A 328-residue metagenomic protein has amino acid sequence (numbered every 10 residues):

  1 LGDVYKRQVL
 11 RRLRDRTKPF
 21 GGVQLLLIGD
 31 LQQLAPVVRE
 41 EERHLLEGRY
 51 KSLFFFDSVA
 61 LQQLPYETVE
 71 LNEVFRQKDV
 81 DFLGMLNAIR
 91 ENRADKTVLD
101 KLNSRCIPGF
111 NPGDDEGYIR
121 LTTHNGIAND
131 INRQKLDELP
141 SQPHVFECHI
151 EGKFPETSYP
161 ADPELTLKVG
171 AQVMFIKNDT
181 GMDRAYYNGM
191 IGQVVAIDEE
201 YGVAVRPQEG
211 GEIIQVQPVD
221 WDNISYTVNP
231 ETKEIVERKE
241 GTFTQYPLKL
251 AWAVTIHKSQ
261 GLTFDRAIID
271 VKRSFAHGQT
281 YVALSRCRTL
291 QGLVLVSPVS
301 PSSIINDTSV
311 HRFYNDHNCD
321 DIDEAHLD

Functional and structural regions predicted by a protein language model:
L1-D328: Conserved ATP-binding/catalytic motifs of P-loop helicase motor domains
